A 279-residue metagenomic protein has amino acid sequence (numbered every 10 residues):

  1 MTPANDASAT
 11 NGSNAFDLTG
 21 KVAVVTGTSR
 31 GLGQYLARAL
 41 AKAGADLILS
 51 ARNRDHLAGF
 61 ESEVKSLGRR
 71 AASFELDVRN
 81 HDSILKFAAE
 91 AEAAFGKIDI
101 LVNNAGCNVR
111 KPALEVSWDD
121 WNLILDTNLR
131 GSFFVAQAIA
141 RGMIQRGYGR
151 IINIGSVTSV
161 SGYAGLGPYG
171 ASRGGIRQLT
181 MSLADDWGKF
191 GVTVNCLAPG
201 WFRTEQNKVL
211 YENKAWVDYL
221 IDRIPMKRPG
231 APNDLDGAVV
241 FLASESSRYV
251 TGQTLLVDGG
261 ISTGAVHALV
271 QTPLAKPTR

Functional and structural regions predicted by a protein language model:
V22, S29-G31: Conserved glycine-rich cofactor-binding loop
L76-F87, W118, N233-D234: The beta1-alpha1 cofactor-binding region of Rossmann-like NAD(H)/NADP(H)-dependent oxidoreductases
P112-A113, S117-L125, L220: Substrate-binding pocket helix/loop in short-chain dehydrogenase/reductase
V116, G162-G170, S182, Q206-N207: Active-site loop-to-helix junction immediately N-terminal to the catalytic Tyr of the SDR YXXXK motif in Rossmann-fold
A136, S172: Active-site helix of classical SDR
R141, D185-K189, R248: Alpha-helical segment proximal to the catalytic Tyr-Lys
S156: Residue(s) in the substrate-gating loop at a strand-loop-helix junction that position the organic substrate next
